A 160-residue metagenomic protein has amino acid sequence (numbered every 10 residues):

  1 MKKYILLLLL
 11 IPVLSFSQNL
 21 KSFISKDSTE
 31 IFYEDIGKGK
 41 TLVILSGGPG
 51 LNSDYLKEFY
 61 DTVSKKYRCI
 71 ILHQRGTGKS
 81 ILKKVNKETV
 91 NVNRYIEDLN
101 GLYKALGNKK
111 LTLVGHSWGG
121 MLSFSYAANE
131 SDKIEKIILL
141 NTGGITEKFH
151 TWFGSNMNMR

Functional and structural regions predicted by a protein language model:
M1-L20: Bacterial Sec-dependent N-terminal signal peptides
S25-L82, N86: Conserved HGGG/HGGXW glycine-rich cap/lid loop of the alpha/beta-hydrolase fold
I44-G48, S117, T142: Glycine-rich His-Gly loop
Q74-V114: Active-site loop/oxyanion-hole signature of alpha/beta-hydrolase fold enzymes
T112, E135-I138: Residue in the alpha/beta-hydrolase core beta-strand immediately N-terminal to the catalytic nucleophile
G120-S131, I137: Short glycine-enriched nucleophile-adjacent loop and the immediately C-terminal alpha-helix near the catalytic center
I138-R160: Flexible "cap/lid" loop of the alpha/beta hydrolase fold
